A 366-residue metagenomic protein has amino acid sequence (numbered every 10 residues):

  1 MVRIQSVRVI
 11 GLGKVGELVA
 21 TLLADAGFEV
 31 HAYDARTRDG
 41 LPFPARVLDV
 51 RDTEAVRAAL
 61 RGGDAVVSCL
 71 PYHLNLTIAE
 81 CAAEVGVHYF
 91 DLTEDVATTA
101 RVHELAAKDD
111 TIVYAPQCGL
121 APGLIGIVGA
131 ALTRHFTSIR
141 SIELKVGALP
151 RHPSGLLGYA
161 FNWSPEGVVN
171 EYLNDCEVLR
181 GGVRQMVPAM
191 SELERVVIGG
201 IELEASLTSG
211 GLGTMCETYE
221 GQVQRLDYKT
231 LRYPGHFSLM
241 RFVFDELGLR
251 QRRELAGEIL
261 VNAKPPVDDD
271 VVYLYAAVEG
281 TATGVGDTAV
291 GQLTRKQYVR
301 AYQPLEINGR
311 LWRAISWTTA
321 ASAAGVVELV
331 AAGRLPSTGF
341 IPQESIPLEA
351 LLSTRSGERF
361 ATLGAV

Functional and structural regions predicted by a protein language model:
I4, H135-V366: C-terminal catalytic/substrate-binding lobe primarily of soluble NAD(P)-dependent oxidoreductases
V7-G11: Conserved N-terminal Rossmann-fold NAD(P)-binding element of oxidoreductases
V15: Hydrophobic/small residue at the entry helix of a nucleotide-binding pocket
V30-P42: NAD(P)-binding Rossmann-fold cofactor-contacting core
V47: Conserved residues in the N-terminal Rossmann fold of short-chain dehydrogenase/reductase
V50-G62: Conserved Rossmann-fold cofactor-binding substructure of NAD(P)-dependent oxidoreductases
E54, A65-C81, V96-T98: Beta-loop-alpha module in the N-terminal Rossmann-like domain of NAD(P)-dependent dehydrogenases, especially those
L92-Y114: Rossmann-fold NAD(P)-binding glycine/threonine-rich loop
